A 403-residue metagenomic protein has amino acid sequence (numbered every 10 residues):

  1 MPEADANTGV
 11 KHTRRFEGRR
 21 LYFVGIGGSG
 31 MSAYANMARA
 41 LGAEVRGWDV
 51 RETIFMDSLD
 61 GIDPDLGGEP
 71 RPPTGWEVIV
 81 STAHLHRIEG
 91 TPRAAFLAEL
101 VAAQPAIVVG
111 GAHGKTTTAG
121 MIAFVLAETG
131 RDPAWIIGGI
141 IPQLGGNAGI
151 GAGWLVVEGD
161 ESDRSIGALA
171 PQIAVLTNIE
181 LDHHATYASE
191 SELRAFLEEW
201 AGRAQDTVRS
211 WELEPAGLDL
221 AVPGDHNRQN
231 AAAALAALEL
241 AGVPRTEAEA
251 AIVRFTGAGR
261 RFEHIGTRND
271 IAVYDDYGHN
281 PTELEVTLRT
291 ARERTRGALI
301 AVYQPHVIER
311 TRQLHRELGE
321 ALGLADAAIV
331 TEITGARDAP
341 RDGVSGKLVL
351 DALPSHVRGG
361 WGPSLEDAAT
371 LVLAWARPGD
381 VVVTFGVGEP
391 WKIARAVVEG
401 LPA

Functional and structural regions predicted by a protein language model:
M1-F96, P223: N-terminal leader/targeting and accessory segments in enzymes
G9-Y22, G30, M37-L41, G167 (+4 more regions): Nucleotide phosphate-binding/pyrophosphate-handling subdomain across enzymes that bind or process nucleotide phosphates
F23, V80, V109-G111, T384: Hydrophobic Val/Ile/Leu positions in short beta-strands of Rossmann-like dinucleotide-binding domains
G25, A38, V78, P133 (+6 more regions): Residue-level signal for inorganic ion chemistry
M37-A40, P72-P73, R87-T207, L235: Phosphate-binding loop of NTP-binding sites
E89-T91, E192, G202-V208, V286-T295 (+1 more regions): P-loop/Walker A phosphate-binding loop and immediately adjacent motor/lid segment at beta-alpha junctions
P171-L181, W211-L213, D219, A328-T331: Conserved phosphate-donor/acceptor-positioning beta-strand/loop module used by diverse small-molecule
L238-E239, L318-P378: C-terminal helical cap/extension that packs against the catalytic core of soluble nucleotide-cofactor enzymes
